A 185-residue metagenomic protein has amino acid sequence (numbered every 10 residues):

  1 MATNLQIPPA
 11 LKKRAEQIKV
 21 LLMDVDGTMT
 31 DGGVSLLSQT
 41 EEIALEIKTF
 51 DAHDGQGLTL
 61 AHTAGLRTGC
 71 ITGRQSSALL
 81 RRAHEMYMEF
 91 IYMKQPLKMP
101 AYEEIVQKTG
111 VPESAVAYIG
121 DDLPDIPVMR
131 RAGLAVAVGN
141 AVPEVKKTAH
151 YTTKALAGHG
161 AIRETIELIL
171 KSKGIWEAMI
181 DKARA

Functional and structural regions predicted by a protein language model:
A2-A64: Active-site neighborhood of HAD-like aspartate-dependent phosphohydrolases
P9-K12, R82, P143: A general structural signal for stabilizing positions within well-ordered secondary structure
D24-D26, G32, R74, D121 (+1 more regions): Fold-independent oxyanion-binding glycine-rich loops and adjacent beta-strand/coil segments at enzyme active sites
V25, G73-R74, Q95, G139-V142: Short secondary-structure boundary segments
V34, G57-R82, Y92-M93, M129: Substrate-recognition element of Asp-dependent hydrolases with the DxDx(T/V) motif
I43-A44, D51, I91, M99-A185: Mg2+-dependent phosphoryl-transfer enzymes with acidic/Ser/Thr/Gly-rich catalytic loops
T49-H53, I71, K94-L97: Short secondary-structure boundary/capping elements
E85-M86: Short, conserved SAM-binding/catalytic segment of Class I S-adenosyl-L-methionine-dependent methyltransferases
